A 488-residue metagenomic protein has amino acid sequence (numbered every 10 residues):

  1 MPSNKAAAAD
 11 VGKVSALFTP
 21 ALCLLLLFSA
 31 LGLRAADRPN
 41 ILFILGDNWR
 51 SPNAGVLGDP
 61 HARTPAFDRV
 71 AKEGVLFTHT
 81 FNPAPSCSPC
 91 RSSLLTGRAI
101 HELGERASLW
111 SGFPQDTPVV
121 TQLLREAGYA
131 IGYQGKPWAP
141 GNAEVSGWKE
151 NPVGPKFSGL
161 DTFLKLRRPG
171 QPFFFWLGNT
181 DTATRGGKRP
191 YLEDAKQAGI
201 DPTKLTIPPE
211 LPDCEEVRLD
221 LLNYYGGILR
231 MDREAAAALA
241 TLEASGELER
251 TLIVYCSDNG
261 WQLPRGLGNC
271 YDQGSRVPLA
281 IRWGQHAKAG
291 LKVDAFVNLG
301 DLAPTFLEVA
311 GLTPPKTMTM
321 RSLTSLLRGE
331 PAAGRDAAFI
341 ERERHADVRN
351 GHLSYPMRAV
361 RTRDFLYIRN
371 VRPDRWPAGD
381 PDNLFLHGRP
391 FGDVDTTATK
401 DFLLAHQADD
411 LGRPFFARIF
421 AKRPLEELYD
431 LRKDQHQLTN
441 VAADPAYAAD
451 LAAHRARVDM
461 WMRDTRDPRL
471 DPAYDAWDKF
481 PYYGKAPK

Functional and structural regions predicted by a protein language model:
M1-L17: N-terminal secretory signal peptides that target proteins for export/translocation
F18-A30: Bacterial N-terminal signal peptides
L33-E427, Q435-A456, M460-R463, L470 (+1 more regions): Formylglycine-dependent sulfatase
D430: A contiguous binding-surface segment within folded domains or other stable secondary-structure elements
Y474-D478: A glycine-rich phosphate-binding loop feature that marks nucleotide/adenosyl-phosphate handling sites
